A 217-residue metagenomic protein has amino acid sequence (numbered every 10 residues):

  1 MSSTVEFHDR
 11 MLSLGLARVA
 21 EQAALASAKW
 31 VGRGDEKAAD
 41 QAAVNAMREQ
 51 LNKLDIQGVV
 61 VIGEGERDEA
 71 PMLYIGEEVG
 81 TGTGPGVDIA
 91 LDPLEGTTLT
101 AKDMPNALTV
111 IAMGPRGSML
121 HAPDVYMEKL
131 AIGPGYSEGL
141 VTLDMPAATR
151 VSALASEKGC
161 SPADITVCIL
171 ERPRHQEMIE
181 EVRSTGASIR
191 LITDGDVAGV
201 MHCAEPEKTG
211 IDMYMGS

Functional and structural regions predicted by a protein language model:
M1-A90, S152, V197-A198: N-terminal subdomain of lithium-sensitive/metallo-dependent phosphomonoesterases centered on the IMPase/IPPase/PAP
R33, K37, T97, L140-D144: Short gly/ser-rich anion-binding loops that grip negatively charged ligand groups
N52-K53, E78-G84, D92, T100-M104 (+3 more regions): Solvent-exposed alpha-helices and their adjacent loops that cap or buttress functional pockets in soluble metabolic
V60-E64, I89-L91, T100-K102, H121-A122 (+4 more regions): General beta-strand structural signal in soluble alpha/beta enzymes
V79-G80, T109-A112, G210-G216: Short basic, glycine-rich beta-strand/loop surfaces that mediate nucleic-acid
G84-E95, L99-L120: DPxDG-like acidic metal-binding loop motif
P115-R150, L154-K158: Glycine-rich phosphate-binding loop plus the immediately following alpha-helix
D144-S217: An extended, acidic
